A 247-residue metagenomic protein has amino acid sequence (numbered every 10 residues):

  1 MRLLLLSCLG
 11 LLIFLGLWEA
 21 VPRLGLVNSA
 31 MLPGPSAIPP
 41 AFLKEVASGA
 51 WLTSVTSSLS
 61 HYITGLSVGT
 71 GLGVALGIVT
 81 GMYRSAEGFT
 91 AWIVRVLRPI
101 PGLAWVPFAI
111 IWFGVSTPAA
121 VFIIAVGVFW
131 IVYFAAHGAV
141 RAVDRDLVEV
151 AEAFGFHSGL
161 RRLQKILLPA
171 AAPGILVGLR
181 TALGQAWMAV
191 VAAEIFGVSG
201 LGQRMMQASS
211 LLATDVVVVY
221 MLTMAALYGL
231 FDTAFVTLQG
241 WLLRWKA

Functional and structural regions predicted by a protein language model:
M1-L12, T233-A247: Transmembrane alpha-helical segments of polytopic membrane transport and secretion proteins
L5, L9, I13-L17, L52 (+6 more regions): Hydrophobic alpha-helical transmembrane segments of multipass integral membrane proteins, especially permease/channel
R23-T70, Q207: Periplasmic/extracellular loop-to-transmembrane helix junction in inner-membrane transport proteins
T53-H61, I111-I131, A171, L176 (+1 more regions): Loop-to-helix entry region at the N-terminal start of transmembrane alpha-helices in multi-pass membrane transporters
A75-I111, F134-V143, E149: Cytoplasmic-entry segments and transmembrane alpha-helices of multi-pass inner-membrane transporters
I110-W112, V140, M188-M224, L243 (+1 more regions): Glycine-rich helix-loop "coupling/hinge" segments at transmembrane-helix boundaries in multipass transporters
F122, V126, G159-A192, V219 (+3 more regions): Transmembrane alpha-helices
A135, A139-I175: Short cytoplasmic-facing helical segments at TM-TM junctions of multi-pass membrane proteins
